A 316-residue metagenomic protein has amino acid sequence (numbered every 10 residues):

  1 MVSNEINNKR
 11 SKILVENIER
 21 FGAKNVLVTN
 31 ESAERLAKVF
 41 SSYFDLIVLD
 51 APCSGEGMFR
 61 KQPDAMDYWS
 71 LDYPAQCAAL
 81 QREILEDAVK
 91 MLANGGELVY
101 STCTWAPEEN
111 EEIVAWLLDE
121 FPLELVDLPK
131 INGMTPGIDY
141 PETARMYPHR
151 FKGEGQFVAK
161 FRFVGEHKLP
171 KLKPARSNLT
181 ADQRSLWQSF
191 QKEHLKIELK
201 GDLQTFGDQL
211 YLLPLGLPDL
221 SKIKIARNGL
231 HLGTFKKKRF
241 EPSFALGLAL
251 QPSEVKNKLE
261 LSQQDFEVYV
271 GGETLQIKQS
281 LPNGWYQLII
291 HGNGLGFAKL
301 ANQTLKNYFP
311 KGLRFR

Functional and structural regions predicted by a protein language model:
M1, L14, I47, G96 (+3 more regions): Residue-level signal for inorganic ion chemistry
V2, L27-T29, E124-P129: General small-molecule cofactor/ligand-binding pocket signal
N4-S42: S-adenosyl-L-methionine
K9, D45-I84, C103-N110: Mobile active-site "lid"/loop adjacent to the S-adenosyl-L-methionine
R35, E83-A88: Short, conserved SAM-binding segment of the class I
F44, E97-Y100, W105-L212: Class I S-adenosyl-L-methionine
L92-N94: Helix-to-beta-strand junctions that scaffold the AdoMet/dcAdoMet cofactor pocket in Class I SAM-dependent enzymes
E154-F157, V164-R316: Polybasic, low-complexity RNA-engagement segments
